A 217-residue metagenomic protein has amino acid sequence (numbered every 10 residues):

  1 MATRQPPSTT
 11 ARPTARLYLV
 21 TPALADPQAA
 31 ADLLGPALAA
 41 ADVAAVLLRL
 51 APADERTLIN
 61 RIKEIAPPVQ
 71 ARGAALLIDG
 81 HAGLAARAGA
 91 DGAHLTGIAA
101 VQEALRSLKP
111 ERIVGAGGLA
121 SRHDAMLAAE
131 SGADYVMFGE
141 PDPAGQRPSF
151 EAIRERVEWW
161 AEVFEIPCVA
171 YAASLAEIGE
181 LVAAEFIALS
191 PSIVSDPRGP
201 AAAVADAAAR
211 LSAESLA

Functional and structural regions predicted by a protein language model:
P13-A31, I113-A120, A170-A172: Active-site mouth loops of central-metabolism enzymes
L19, G97-A104, Y135-P148, E180-R210: Glycine-rich phosphate-binding active-site loops on the catalytic face of alpha/beta enzymes
A23, L50, G97, G118-L119 (+3 more regions): Short secondary-structure boundary segments
A45-L47, L77, H94, M137 (+1 more regions): Conserved beta-strand positions in the central sheet of alpha/beta enzyme cores
A45-T57, E140-R147: Glycine-rich, proline-tolerant flexible connector loops at the mouths of alpha/beta enzymes
I59-I78, G97-A120, P148-L175, A207-A217: Alpha-helix-loop-beta-strand connector modules within alpha/beta enzyme cores
L76-D91, A120-G132, V163, P167-L189: Catalytic cores of alpha/beta
G115-P148: Histidine/lysine/aspartate-rich catalytic loop segments that bind and position anionic ligands
